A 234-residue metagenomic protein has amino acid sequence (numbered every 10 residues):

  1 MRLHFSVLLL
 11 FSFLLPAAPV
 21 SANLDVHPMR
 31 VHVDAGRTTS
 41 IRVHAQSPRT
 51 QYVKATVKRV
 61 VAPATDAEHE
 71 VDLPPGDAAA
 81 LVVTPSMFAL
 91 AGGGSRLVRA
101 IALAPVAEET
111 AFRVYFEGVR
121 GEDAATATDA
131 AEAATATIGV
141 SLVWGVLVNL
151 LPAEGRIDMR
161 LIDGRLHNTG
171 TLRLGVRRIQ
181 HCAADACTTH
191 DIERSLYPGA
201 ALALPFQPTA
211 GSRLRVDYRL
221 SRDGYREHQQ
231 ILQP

Functional and structural regions predicted by a protein language model:
M1-H4: Positively charged n-region of N-terminal signal peptides that target proteins for export
S6-P16: Bacterial N-terminal signal peptides
S21-P48, A153-L161, E193-L196: Beta-sheet-dominated interaction scaffolds and their linkers
D25, P48-G94: Surface-exposed binding patches on compact interaction domains or structured appendages
D34-S40, G94-R96, E109-F112, I162-D163: Short, solvent-exposed loop/turn segments enriched in Ser/Thr/Gly
V43-S47, R165-L172: Asparagine-centered strand-capping/turn motif at beta-strand->loop junctions
D72-P105, A186-G211: Intrinsically disordered, low-complexity Pro/Gly/Ser/Thr-rich segments with frequent PxxP/GP/PP motifs and embedded
L103-G155, G211-P234: Terminal connector regions
